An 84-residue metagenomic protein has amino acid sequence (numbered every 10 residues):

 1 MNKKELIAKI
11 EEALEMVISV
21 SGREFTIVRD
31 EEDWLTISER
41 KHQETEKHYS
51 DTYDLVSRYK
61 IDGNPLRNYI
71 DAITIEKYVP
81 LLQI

Functional and structural regions predicted by a protein language model:
M1-S19: Negatively charged, low-complexity tracts enriched in Asp/Glu with abundant Ser/Thr
E11, V28-D30, S38, D71 (+1 more regions): A structural detector for beta-sheet-dominated domains
L14, V28-L35, T52-S57: A short, sequence-level motif marking secondary-structure junctions
S21-R23: Short strand-coil-strand connectors
R29-K47: Short, surface-exposed, low-complexity cationic segments
Y49-I84: Mixed-charge, Lys/Arg-enriched low-complexity segments
